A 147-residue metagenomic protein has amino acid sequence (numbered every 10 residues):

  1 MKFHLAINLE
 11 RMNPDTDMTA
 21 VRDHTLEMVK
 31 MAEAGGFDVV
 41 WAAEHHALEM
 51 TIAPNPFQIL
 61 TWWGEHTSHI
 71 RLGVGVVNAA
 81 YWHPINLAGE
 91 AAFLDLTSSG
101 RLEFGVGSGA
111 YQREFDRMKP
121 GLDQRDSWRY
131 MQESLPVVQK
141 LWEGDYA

Functional and structural regions predicted by a protein language model:
M1-T67, R71-L72: N-terminal beta1-alpha1-beta2 module of alpha/beta enzyme domains
K2-T19, Y81-A147: Flexible, glycine-rich active-site loops centered on histidine and acidic residues that chelate a metal or position
H46, V77, S108-G109: Conserved beta-strand edge residues that scaffold enzyme active sites
M50, V74-W82: Active-site nucleophile and cofactor-binding loops and adjacent substrate-binding regions of central metabolic enzymes
I70-V76, E103: A short, small-residue-rich loop immediately preceding and capping a beta-strand
